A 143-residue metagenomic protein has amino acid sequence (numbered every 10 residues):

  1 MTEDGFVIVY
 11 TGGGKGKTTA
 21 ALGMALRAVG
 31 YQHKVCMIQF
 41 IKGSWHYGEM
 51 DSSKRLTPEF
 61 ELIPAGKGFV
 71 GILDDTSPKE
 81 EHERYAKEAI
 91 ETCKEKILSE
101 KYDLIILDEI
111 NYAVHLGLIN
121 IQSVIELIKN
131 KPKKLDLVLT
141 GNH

Functional and structural regions predicted by a protein language model:
M1-T2: Positively charged, low-complexity intrinsically disordered leader regions
G5-E95: Conserved P-loop
K34, K134-D136: Proline-centered loop/turn at the N-terminus of a beta-strand
L73-K133: Phosphate-binding/switch loop-helix module in NTP-utilizing enzymes
N142-H143: Short, polar loop motifs at secondary-structure junctions
